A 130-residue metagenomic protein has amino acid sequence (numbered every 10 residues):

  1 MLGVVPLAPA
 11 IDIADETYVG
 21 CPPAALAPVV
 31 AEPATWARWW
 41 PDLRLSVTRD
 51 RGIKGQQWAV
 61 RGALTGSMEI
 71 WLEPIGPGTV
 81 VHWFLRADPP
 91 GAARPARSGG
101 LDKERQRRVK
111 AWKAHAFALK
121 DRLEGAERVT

Functional and structural regions predicted by a protein language model:
M1-S46: Hydrophobic ligand-binding cavity/cleft-lining segments
A10-E16, G55, S67, V80-H82: Intrinsic-disorder/low-complexity, polar/charged segments enriched in Ser/Thr/Lys/Arg/Asp/Glu/Gln
E16-T17, S46-R49, S67-P74, F84-A87: Hydrophobic/aromatic beta-strand elements that line small-molecule binding cavities or substrate pockets in beta-rich
G20-A24, D50-I53, L72-V80, A126: A short, structured loop/turn motif at beta-sheet edges
W36-W40, W58, W83: Signature tryptophan residues that serve as conserved aromatic anchors
G55-A63: Short beta-strand segments that buttress and anchor functional surface loops
A63-T65, P74-V80, G99: Coil-to-beta-strand transition motifs
D88-T130: A conserved amphipathic terminal alpha-helix motif
